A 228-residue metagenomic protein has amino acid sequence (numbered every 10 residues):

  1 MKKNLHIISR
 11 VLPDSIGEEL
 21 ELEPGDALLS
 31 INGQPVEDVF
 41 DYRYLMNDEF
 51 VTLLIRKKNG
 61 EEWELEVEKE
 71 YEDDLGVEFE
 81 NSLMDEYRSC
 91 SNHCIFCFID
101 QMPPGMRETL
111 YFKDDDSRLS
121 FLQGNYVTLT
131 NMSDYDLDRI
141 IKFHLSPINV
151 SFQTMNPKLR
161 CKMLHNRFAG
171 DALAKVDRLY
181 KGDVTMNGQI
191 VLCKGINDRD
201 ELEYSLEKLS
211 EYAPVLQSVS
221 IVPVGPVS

Functional and structural regions predicted by a protein language model:
M1-L12: PDZ/PDZ-like groove recognition
L12-G17, E37-V39: Short alpha-helix capping/helix-loop boundary micro-motifs
I16-E21, R43-Y44: Short, surface-exposed secondary-structure edge patches
G17, G25-L28, L53, C97: Terminal peptide-recognition signature
E19-E37: Conserved PDZ fold ligand-binding element
Q34-Y42, E61-E64: Short, Lys/Arg- and Gly-enriched loop/turn segments at beta-strand edges
F40-L54, K69-E72: Short, compositionally biased
G60-E62, K69-L216, P223-S228: Conserved Radical SAM active-site core
